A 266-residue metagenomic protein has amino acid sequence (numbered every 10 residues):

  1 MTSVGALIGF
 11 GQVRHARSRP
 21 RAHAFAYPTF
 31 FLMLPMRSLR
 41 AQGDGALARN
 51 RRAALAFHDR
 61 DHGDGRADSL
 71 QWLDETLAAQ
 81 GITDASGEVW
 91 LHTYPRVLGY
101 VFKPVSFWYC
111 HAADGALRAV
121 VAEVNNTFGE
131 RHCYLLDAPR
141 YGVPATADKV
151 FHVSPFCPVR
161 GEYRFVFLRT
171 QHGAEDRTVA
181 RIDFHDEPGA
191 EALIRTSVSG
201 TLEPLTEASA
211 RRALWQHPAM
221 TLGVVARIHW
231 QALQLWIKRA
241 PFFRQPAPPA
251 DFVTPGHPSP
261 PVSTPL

Functional and structural regions predicted by a protein language model:
M1-L266: Mature, function-bearing regions of proteins
